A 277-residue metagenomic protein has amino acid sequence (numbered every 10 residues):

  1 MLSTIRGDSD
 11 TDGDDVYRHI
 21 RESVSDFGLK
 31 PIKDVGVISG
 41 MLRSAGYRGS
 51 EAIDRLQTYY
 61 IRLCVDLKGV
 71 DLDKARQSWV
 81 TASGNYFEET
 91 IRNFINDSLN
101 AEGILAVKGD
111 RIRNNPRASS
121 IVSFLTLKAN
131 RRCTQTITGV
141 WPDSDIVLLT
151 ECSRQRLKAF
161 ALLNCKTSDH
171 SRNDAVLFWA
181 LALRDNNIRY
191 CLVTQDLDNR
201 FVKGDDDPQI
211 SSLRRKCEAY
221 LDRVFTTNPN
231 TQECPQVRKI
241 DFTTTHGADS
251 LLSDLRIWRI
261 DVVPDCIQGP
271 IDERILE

Functional and structural regions predicted by a protein language model:
M1-S78: Nuclease-adjacent, charged terminal/linker segments that flank catalytic cores
L2-D8, D12, I188-C191, Q195-E277: C-terminal tail/extension regions appended to the core domain(s) of diverse proteins
V65-Q135: Acidic-basic catalytic patches of nuclease active cores, encompassing PD-(D/E)XK and other metal-cofactor nuclease
G103, C152-K158: Short, solvent-exposed loop/turn segments that connect beta-strands within catalytic domains and beta-strand-rich
K108, V122-F124, I137-C152: Core alpha/beta structural scaffold of self-assembling particle/tube/pore-forming proteins
I146-L148, K158-T167, V176: Conserved catalytic cores of phosphodiester-cleaving nucleases, focusing on short active-site segments
R154-Q155, L177-N186, I210-C217: Short, surface-exposed basic-aromatic patches at helix termini and helix-loop junctions that form
C165-R189: Extended serine/threonine-enriched, polar tracts that run as long, contiguous segments within proteins
